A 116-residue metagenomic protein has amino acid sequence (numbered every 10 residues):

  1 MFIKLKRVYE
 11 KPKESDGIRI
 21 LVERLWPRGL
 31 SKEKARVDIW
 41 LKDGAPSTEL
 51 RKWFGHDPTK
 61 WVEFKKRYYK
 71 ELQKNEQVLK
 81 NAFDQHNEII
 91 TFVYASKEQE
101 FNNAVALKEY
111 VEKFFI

Functional and structural regions predicted by a protein language model:
M1-I116: Residues lining hydrophobic/aromatic ligand-binding pockets adjacent to catalytic sites
